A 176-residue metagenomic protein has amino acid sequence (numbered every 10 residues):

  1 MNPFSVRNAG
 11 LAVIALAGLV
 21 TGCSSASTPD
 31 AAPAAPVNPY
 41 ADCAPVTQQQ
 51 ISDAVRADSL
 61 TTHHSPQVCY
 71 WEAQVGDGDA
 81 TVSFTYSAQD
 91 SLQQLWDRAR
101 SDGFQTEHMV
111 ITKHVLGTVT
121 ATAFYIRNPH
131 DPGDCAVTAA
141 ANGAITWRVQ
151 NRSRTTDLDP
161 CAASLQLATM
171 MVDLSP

Functional and structural regions predicted by a protein language model:
M1-V13: Bacterial N-terminal signal peptides that target proteins for export
L19-G22: C-terminal motif of bacterial Sec signal peptides marking the signal peptidase cleavage site
S24-S27: Bacterial signal peptide processing site
A32-A54: Post-signal peptide N-terminal segment of mature Sec-exported envelope proteins
Q49-A54, G76-V82, G143-A144, A168-M171: Extracellular/mature segments of secreted proteins
V55-S59, A73, M171-S175: Sec/Tat-exported extracytoplasmic proteins
D58-N128: Short, solvent-exposed recognition patches
E107-P176: A short, solvent-exposed beta-edge/loop patch
